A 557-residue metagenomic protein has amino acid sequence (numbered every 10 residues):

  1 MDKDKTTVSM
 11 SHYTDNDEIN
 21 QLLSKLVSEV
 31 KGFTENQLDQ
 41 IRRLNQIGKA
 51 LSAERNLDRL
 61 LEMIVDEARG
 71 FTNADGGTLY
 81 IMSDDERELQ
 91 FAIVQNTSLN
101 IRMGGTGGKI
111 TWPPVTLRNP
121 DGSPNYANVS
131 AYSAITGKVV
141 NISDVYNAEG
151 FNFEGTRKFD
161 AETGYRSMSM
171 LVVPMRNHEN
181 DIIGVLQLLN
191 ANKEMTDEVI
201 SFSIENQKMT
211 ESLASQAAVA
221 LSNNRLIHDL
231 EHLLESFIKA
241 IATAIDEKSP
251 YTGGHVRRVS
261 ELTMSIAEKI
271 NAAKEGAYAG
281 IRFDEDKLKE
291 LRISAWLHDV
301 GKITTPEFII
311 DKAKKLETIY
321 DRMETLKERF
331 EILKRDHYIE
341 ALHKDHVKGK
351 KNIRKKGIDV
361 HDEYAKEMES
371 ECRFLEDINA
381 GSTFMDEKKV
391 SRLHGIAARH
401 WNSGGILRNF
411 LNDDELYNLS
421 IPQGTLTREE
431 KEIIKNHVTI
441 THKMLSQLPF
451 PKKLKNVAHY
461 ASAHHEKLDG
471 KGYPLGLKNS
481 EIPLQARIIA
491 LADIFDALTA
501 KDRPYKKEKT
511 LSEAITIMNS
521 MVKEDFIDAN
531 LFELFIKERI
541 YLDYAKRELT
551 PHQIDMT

Functional and structural regions predicted by a protein language model:
D2-M63, G70-F71, I93, L226-A240 (+1 more regions): Signal-transmission linkers at sensory-effector interfaces
S11-K25, D181, T196-S222, K289 (+2 more regions): Amphipathic alpha-helical "output/dimerization" segments
N20, L26-E29, I135-V139, V185 (+6 more regions): Signal-transmission/dimerization alpha-helices at domain junctions
N45, L51-G104, G122-V129, T136 (+4 more regions): Helix-loop-beta substructure at the N-terminus of cytosolic sensory domains that couple signal/ligand detection
T78-P124, N147-A148, L186, L316 (+7 more regions): GAF sensory/regulatory domain recognition with acknowledged cross-activation on helical regulatory dimers
L99-R166, S420, T427-R428, T439 (+1 more regions): Regulatory sensory and allosteric helical modules in signal-transduction proteins and certain transcription factors
M168-G184: A short, aliphatic-rich beta-strand micro-motif
S201-E205, I241, D311-I339, N402 (+2 more regions): Divalent-cation-assisted or electrostatically stabilized phosphate/pyrophosphate-binding catalytic cores
